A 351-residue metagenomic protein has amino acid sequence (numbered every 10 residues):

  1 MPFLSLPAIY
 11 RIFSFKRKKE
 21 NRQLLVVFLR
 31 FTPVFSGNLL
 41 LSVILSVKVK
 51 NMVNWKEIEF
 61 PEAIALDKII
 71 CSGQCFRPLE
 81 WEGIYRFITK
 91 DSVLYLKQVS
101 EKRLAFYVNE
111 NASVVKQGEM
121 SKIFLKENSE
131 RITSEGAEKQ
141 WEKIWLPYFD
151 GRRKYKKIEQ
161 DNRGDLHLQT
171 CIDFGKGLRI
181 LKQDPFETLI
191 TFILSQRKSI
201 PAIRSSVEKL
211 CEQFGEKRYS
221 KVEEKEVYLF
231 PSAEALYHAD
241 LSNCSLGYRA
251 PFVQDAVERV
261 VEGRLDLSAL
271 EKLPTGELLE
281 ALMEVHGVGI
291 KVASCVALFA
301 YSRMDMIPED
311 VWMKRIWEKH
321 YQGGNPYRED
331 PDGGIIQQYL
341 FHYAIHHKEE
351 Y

Functional and structural regions predicted by a protein language model:
P2-Y10: Extreme N-terminal basic, low-complexity initiation segments that serve as generic localization/processing leaders
Y10-F13, V27, L45, F124 (+1 more regions): Residues marking helix boundaries in flexible regions
K18-N21, N38, N51, N128: Polybasic, lysine-rich low-complexity intrinsically disordered segments
V47-Y351: HhH-family (HhH-GPD) DNA N-glycosylase catalytic core used in base-excision repair
